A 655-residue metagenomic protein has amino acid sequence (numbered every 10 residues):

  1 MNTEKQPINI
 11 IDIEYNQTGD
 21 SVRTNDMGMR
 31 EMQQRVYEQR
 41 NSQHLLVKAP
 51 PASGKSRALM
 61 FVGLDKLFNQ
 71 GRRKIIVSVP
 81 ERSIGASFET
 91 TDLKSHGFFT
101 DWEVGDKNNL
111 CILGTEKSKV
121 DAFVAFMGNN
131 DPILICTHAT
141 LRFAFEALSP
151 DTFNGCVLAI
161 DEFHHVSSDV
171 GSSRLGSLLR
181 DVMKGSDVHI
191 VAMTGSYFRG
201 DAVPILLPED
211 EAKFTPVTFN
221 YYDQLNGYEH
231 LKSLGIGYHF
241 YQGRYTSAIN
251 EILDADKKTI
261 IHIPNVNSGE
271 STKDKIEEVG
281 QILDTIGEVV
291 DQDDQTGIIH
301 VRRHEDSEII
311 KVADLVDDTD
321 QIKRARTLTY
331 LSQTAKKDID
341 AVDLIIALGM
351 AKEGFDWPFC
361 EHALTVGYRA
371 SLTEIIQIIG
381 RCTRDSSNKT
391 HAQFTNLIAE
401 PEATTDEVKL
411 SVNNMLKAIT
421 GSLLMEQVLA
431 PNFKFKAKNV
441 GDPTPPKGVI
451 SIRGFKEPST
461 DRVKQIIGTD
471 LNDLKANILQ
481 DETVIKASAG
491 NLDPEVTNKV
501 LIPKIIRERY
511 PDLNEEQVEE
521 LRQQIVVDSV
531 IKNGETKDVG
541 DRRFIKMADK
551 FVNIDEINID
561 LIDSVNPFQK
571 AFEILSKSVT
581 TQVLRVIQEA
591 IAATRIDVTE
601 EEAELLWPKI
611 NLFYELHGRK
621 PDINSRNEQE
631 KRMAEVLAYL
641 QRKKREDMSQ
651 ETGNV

Functional and structural regions predicted by a protein language model:
P7-K48: Conserved pre-motif I regulatory segment
S42-V62: Walker A/P-loop
K48, V62-S87: Conserved SF1/SF2 helicase motif Ia
P50-S53, H164-V166, D181-I205: Conserved helicase ATPase motor motifs in RecA-like P-loop NTPase domains
V79-P80, A86-M127, I133, A144-F145 (+4 more regions): Conserved C-terminal RecA-like helicase domain
P150-G185: SF2 helicase catalytic motif II
D320-L423: Conserved RecA-like P-loop NTPase helicase motor core
R384-I506: Long, hydrophobic alpha-helical segments
